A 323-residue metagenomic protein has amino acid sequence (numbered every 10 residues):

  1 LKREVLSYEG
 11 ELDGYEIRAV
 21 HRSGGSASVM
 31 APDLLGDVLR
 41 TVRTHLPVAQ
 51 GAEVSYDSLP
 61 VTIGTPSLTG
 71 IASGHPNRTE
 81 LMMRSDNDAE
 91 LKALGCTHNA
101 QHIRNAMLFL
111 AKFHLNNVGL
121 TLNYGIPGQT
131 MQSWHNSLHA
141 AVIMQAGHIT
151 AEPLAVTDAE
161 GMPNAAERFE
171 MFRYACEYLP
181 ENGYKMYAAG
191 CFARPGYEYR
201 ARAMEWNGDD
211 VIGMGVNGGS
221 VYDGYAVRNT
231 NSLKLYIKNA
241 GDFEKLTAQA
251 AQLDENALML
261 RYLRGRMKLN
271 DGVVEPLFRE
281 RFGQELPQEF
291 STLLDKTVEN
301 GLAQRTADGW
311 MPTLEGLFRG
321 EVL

Functional and structural regions predicted by a protein language model:
K2-E11, Y15-Q284: C-terminal scaffold of the Radical SAM
N207, E299, L314: Short, ordered coil/turn segments that flank beta-strands lining enzyme active or ligand-binding pockets
Q284-V298: Short amphipathic alpha-helical interaction segments
V298-D308: A short, conserved structural fragment
G309-T313: Minor-groove-contacting beta-hairpin "wing" of winged helix-turn-helix DNA-binding domains
E315-L323: Short, amphipathic alpha-helical interaction segments positioned at domain boundaries
